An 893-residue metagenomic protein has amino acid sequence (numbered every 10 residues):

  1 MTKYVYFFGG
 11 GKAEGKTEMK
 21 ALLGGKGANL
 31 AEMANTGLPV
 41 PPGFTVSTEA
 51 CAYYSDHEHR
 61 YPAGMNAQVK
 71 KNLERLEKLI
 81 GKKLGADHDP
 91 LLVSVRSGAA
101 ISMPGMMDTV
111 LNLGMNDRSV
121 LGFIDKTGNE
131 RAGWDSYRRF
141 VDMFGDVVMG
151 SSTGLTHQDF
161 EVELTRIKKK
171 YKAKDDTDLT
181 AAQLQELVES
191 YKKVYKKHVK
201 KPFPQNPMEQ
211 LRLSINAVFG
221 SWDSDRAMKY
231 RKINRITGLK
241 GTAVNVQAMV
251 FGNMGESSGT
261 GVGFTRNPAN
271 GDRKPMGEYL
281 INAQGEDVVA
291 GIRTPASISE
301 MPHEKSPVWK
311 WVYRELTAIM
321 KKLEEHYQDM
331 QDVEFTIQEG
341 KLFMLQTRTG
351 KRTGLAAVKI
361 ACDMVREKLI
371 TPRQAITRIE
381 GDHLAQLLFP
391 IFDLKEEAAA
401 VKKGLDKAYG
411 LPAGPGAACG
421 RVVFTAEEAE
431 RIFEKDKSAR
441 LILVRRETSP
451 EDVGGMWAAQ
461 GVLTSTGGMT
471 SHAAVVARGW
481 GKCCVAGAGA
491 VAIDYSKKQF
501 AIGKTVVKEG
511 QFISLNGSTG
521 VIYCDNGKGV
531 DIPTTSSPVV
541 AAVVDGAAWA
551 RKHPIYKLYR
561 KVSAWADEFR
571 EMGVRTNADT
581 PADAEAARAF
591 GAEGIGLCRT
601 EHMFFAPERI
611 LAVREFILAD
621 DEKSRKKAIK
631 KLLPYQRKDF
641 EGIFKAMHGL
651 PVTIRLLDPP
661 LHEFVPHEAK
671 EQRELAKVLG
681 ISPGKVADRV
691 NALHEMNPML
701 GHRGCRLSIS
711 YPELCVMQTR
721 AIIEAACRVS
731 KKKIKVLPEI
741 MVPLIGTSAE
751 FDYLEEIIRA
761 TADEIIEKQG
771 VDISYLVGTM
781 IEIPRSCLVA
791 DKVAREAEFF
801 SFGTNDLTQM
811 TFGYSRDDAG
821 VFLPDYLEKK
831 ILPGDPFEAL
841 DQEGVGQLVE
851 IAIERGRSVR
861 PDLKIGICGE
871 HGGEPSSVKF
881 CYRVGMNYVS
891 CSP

Functional and structural regions predicted by a protein language model:
M1-K402, E430, A439-I442, S449-E451 (+13 more regions): Nucleotide/phosphate-binding sheet-loop regions of phosphoryl- and nucleotidyl-transfer enzymes
F44, S465-G467, A486-G489, C598 (+2 more regions): Short beta->alpha connector loops at strand-helix junctions that form conserved, small/polar/Pro-enriched
K78-A86, F500-G503, D763-D772: Short mixed-charge
R96-S97, S536, V544, W549-P893: Conserved alpha/beta-domain cores
L369-A458, N526-G527, A541-E568, M572-V574: Protease-associated
A408-Y409, A418, V422-G510, M603 (+10 more regions): Conserved structured catalytic cores and adjacent interaction surfaces of nucleotide-binding/hydrolyzing enzymes
T519-K528: Short, Lys/Arg- and Gly-enriched loop/turn segments at beta-strand edges
